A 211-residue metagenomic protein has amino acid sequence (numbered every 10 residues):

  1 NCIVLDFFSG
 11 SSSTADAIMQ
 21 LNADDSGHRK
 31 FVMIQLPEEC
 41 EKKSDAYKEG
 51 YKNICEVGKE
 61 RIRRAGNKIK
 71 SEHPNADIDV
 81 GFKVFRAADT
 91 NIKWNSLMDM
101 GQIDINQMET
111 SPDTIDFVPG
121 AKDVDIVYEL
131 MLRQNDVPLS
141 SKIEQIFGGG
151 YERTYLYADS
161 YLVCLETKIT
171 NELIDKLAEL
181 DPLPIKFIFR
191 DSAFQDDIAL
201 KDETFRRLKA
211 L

Functional and structural regions predicted by a protein language model:
N1, L21-L211: Accessory, often C-terminal, charged low-complexity segments
C2-L21, M131: A phosphate-binding catalytic loop at a beta-strand-loop-alpha-helix junction that coordinates phosphoryl groups
